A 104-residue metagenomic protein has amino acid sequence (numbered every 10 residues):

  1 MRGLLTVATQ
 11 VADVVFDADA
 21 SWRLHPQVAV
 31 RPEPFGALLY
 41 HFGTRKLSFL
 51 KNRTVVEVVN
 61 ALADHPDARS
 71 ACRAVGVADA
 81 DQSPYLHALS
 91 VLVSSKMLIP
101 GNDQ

Functional and structural regions predicted by a protein language model:
M1-R31: Hydrophobic packing positions characteristic of elongated beta-solenoid/beta-helix-type spike/fiber shafts
M1-V11, G43-Q104: Long, charge-rich, low-complexity alpha-helical segments
P32-A37: A short, compositionally biased
